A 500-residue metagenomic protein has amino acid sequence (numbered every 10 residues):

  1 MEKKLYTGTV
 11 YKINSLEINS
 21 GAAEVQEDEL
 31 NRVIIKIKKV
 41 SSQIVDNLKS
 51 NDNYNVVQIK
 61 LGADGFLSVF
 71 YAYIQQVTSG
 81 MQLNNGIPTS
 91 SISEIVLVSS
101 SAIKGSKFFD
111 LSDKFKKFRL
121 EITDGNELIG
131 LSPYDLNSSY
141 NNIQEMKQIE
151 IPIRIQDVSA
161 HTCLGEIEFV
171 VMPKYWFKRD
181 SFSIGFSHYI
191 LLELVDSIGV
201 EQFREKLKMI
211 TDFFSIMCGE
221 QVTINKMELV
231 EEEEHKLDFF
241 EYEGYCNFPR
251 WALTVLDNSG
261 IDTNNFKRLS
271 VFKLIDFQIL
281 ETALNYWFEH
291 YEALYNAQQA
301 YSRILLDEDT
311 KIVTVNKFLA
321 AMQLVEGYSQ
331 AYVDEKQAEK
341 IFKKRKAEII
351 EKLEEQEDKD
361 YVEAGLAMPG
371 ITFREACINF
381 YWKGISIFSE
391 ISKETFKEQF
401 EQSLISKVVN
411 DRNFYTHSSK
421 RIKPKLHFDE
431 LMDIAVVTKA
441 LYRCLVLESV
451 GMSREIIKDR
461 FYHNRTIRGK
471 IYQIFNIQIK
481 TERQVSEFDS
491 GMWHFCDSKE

Functional and structural regions predicted by a protein language model:
M1-Q221: Long, contiguous, compositionally biased segments that the model treats as domain-scale units
E2-Y6, Y11-I18, E24-Q43, L48 (+6 more regions): Short, charged N-terminal helix-start/capping segments
K4, T9, V69, F240-E243 (+3 more regions): Intrinsically disordered, low-complexity segments enriched in small/polar residues
N14, N19, N31, N47 (+18 more regions): Detector for Asparagine
L16-I18, L30, I37, L61 (+34 more regions): Phenylalanine-focused residue identity feature
E29, W251-E500: Amphipathic, oligomerization/interface secondary-structure segments
R204-L284: Internal, Lys/Arg-enriched amphipathic helical interaction segments that engage polyanionic partners
